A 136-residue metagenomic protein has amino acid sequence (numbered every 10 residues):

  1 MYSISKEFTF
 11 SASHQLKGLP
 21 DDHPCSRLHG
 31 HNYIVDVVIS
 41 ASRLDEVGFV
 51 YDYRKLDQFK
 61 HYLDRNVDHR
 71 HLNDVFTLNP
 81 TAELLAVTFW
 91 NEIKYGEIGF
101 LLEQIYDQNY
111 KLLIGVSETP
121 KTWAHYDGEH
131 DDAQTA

Functional and structural regions predicted by a protein language model:
M1-A136: Charge-rich, low-complexity N-terminal segments
